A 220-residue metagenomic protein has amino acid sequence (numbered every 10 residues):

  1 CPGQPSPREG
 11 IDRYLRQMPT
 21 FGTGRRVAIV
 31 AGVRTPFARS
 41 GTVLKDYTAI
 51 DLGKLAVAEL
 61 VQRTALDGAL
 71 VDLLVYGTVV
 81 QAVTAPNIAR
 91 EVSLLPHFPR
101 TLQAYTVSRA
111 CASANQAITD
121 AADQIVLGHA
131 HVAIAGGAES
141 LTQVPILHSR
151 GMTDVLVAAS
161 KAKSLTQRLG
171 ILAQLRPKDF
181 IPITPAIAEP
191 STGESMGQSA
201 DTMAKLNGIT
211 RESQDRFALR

Functional and structural regions predicted by a protein language model:
P5: Cationic, low-complexity basic patches in intrinsically disordered or flexible, solvent-exposed regions
I11-R25, R39-L70, T84-R220: Acyl-thioester C-C bond-transforming condensing/cleaving domain
I29: Mature N-terminal segment immediately following signal peptide/propeptide cleavage in secreted/periplasmic
G32-F37: Short polar catalytic/cofactor-binding loops
L70-G77: Short glycine-rich phosphate-binding loop at a beta-alpha junction
